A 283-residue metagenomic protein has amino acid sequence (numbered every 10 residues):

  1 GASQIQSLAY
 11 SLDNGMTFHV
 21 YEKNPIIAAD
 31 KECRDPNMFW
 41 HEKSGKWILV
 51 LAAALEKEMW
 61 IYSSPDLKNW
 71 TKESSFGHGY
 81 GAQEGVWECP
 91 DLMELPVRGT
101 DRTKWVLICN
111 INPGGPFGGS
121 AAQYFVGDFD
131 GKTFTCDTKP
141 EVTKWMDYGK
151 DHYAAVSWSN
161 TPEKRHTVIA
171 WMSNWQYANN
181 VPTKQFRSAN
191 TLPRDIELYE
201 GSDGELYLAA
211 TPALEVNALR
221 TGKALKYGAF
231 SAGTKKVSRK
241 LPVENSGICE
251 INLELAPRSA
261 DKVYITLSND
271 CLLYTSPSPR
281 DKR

Functional and structural regions predicted by a protein language model:
G1-D35, W40-G85, P96-Y148, E163 (+2 more regions): Beta-rich carbohydrate-recognition and catalytic domains
S7, P90-D91: Alpha-helical scaffold elements adjacent to nucleotide-binding pockets in ATP/GTP-utilizing enzyme cores
R34-N37, E88-P90, Y153-V156: Beta-propeller and closely related beta-sheet repeat lectin domains
Y153-A154, N180-P182, V237: Glycine-rich, charged/polar anion/phosphate-binding loops that engage phosphate groups from diverse ligands
F230-K235: Extracellular beta-rich ligand/substrate-recognition surface
V237-R258: A carbohydrate-recognition surface predominantly in extracellular/luminal proteins
Y274-D281: Conserved small/polar residues in nucleotide/adenosyl-binding loops
